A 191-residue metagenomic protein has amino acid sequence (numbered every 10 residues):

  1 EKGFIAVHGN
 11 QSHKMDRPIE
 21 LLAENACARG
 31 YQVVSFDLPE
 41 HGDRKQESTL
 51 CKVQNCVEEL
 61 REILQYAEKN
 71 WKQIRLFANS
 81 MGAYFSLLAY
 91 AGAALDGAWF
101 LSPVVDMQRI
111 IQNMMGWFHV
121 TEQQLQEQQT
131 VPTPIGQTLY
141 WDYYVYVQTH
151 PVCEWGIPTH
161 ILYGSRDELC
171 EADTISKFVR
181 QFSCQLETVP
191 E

Functional and structural regions predicted by a protein language model:
K2-G9: Short beta-strand element of the alpha/beta-hydrolase
N10-A23, D173: The serine-hydrolase catalytic nucleophile loop
S12-H13, H41-R44, D106: Active-site loop signature of alpha/beta-hydrolase-fold enzymes
A23-K45: Conserved alpha/beta-hydrolase
A26, A89-Y90: Aromatic pocket-lining residues of Rossmann-like dinucleotide-binding sites
H41-N70: Catalytic nucleophile-loop/oxyanion-hole region of alpha/beta-hydrolase and closely related hydrolase-like folds
F77-S86: Gly/Ala-rich beta-loop-alpha elbow adjacent to hydrolase catalytic centers
Y84, A93-V189: The alpha/beta-hydrolase serine catalytic core
